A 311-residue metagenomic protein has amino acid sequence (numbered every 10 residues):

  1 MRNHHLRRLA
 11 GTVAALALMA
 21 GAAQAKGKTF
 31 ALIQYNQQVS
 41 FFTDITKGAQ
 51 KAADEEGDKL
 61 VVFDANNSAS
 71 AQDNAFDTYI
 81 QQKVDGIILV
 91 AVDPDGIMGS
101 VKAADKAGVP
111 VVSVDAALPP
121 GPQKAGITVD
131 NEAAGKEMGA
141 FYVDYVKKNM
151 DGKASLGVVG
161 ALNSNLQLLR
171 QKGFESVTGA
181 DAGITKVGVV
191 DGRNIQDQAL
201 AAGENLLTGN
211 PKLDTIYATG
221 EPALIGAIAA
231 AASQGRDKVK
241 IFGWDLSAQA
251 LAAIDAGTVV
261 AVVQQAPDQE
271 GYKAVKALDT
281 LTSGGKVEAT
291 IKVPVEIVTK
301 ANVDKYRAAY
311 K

Functional and structural regions predicted by a protein language model:
R2-L9, L18, A23-K311: A residue-level marker of the well-folded mature domains of exported/periplasmic proteins
